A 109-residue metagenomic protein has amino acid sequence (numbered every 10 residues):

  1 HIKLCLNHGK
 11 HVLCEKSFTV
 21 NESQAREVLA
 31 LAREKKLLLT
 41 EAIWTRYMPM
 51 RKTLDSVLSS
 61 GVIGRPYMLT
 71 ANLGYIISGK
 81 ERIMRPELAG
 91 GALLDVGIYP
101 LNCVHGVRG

Functional and structural regions predicted by a protein language model:
H1-R46: Beta-strand-loop-alpha-helix segment that lines the small-molecule cofactor/substrate pocket of alpha/beta enzymes
T45-G109: Predominantly a Rossmann-like dinucleotide-binding segment in NAD(P)-dependent oxidoreductases
